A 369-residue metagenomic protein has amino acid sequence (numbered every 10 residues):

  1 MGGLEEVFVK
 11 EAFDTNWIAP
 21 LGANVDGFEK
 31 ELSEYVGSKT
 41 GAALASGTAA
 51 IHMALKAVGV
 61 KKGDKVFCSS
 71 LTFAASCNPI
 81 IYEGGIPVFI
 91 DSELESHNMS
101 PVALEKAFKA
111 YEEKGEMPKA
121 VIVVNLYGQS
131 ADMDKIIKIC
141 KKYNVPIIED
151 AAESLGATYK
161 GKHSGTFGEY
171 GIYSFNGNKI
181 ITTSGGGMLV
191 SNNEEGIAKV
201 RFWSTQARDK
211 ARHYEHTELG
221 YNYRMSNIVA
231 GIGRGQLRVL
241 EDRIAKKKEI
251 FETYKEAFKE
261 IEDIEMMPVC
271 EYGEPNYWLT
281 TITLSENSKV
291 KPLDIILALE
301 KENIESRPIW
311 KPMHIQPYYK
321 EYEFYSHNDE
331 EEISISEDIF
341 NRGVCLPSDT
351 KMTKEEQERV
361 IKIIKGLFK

Functional and structural regions predicted by a protein language model:
M1-I18, P347: N-terminal "arm"/small-domain region of PLP-dependent enzymes with the aminotransferase-like
I18-K65, P79-I81, F89, E113 (+2 more regions): Phosphate-binding glycine-rich loop
A23-K30, Y35-K39, V102-K106, A110-E116 (+5 more regions): PLP-dependent aminotransferase class I/II
A42, F67, V88, P146-I148 (+3 more regions): Structural detector of well-ordered beta-strand residues that form the stable sheet scaffold of enzyme domains
G47, G84, D150, K179 (+1 more regions): Conserved G/P- and acidic residue-centered "switch" motifs that form tight phosphate/ATP-binding loops in soluble
K56-L126, S130-K142, P146-A151, T158: PLP-dependent aminotransferase-like
E149-T183, R212-T217: Conserved active-site segment immediately N-terminal to the catalytic lysine that forms the internal aldimine
T166-S204, N227: Active-site PLP attachment segment
